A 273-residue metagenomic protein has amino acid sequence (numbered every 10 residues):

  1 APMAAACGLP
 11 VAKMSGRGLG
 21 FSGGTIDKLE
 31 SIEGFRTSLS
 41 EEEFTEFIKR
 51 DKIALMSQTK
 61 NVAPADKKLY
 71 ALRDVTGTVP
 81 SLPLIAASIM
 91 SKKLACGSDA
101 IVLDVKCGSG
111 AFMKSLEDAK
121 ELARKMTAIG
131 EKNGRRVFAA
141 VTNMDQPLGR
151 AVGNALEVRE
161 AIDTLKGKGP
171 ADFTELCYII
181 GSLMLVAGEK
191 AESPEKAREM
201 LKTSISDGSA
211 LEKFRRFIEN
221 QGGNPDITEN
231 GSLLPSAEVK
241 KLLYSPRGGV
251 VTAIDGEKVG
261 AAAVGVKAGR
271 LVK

Functional and structural regions predicted by a protein language model:
A1-C7, I26-R36, L72-T78, D118-L122: A glycine- and small-aliphatic-rich helix-loop capping segment at beta-alpha/alpha-beta transitions that lines
A1-S15, L19: Active-site cofactor/substrate anionic-group-binding motifs, chiefly glycine- and Lys/Arg-rich phosphate-binding loops
M14, I48, M56-T59, I89 (+2 more regions): Short beta-strand segments
R17-F21, I32-E33, N61, C107-S109 (+1 more regions): Acidic, glycine-rich active-site loops and adjacent beta-strand->loop/helix elements that engage anionic groups
S22-S31, A65-R73, D104-G108: Acidic/polar active-site rim loop that often engages polyanionic ligands
K28-A54, R124-G130, G134: A glycine-rich helix N-cap at a beta->alpha junction
R50-S98: Phosphate/diphosphate-binding glycine-rich loops and adjacent basic-rich segments that engage nucleotide
T78-S81, I85, K92-A95, D99-K273: Well-ordered secondary-structure scaffolds
